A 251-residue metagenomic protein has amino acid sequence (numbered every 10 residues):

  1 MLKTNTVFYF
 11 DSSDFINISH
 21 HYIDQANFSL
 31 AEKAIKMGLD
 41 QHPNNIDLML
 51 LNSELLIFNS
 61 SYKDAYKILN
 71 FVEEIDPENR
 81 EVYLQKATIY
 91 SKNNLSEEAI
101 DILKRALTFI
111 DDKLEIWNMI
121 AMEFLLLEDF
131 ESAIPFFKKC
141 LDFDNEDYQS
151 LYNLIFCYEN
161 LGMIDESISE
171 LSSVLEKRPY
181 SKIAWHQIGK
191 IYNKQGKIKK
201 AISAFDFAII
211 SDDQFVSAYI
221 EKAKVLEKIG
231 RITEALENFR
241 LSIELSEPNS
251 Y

Functional and structural regions predicted by a protein language model:
S13, D47, E81, E115 (+6 more regions): Start-of-helix register in tetratricopeptide repeats
D24, F58, K92-N93, L126-L127 (+3 more regions): Register position in tetratricopeptide repeats
G38, F71-V72, R105-A106, K139-C140 (+3 more regions): Canonical positions in the second alpha-helix
Q41, E74-D76, T108-I110, F143 (+3 more regions): Structural marker of alpha-solenoid helical repeat scaffolds
